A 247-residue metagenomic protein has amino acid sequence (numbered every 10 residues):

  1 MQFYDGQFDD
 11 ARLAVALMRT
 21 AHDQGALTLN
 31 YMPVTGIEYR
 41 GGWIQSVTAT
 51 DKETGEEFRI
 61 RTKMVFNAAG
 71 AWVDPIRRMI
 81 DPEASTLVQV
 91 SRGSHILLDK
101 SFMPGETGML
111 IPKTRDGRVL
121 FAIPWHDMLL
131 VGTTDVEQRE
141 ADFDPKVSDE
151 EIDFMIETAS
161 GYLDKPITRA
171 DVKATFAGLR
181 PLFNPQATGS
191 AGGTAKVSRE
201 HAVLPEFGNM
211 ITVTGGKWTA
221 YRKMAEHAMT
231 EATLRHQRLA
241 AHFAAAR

Functional and structural regions predicted by a protein language model:
M1-F8, L17: Conserved N-terminal/central alpha/beta ligand/cofactor-binding core
Q2-F3, V47-D51: Short beta-strand segments that buttress and anchor functional surface loops
D10-R12, T20, Q24, R78-L130 (+1 more regions): C-terminal catalytic lobe of FAD-dependent flavoproteins
V15-H22, Y31-V34: Conserved N-terminal helical subregion
T28-N30, N67, V131: General beta-strand structural signal in soluble alpha/beta enzymes
N30-S46: A conserved short coil-to-beta-strand element within the FAD-binding core of flavoproteins
E53-M64, A68: Core beta-strand elements of the Rossmann-like FAD/NAD(P) dinucleotide-binding domain in flavoenzyme oxidoreductases
